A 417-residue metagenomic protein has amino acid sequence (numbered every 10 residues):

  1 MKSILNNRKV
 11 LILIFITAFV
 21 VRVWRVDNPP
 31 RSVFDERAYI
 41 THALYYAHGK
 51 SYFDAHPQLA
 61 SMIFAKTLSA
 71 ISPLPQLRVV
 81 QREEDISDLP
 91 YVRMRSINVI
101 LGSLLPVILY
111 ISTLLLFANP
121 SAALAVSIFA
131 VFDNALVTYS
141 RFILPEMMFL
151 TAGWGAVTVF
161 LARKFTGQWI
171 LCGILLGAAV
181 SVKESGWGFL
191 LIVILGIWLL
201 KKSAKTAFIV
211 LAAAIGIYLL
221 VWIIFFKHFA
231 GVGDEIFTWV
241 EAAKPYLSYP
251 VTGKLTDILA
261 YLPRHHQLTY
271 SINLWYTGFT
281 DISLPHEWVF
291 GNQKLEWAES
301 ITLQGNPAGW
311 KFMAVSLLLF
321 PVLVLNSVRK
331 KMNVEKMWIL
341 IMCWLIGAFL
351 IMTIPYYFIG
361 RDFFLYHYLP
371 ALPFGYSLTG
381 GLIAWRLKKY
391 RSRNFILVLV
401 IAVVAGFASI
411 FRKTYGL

Functional and structural regions predicted by a protein language model:
M1, L116-F117, A156-I170, A179 (+2 more regions): Membrane-interface transmembrane helices that cradle and orient dolichyl/undecaprenyl
K9, P75-D85, L109-F132, T151 (+1 more regions): Transmembrane-helix signature of polytopic, membrane-embedded enzymes that assemble or transfer cell-envelope glycans
I12, I16, E84, D88 (+3 more regions): Transmembrane-helix motifs of polytopic, lipid-linked glycan transferases
F15-A18, V126-V131, T158, L176 (+2 more regions): Short helix- or helix-capping micro-motifs that position conserved polar/aromatic residues at function-defining sites
V33-F34, A135-F149, S185: Short acidic/glycine- and proline-prone juxtamembrane loop motifs at membrane-interface regions of multi-pass membrane
I111, M148-F165, I174-L176, I194 (+1 more regions): Specific aromatic-rich, kink-prone transmembrane helix
L195, T206-V210, L219-A243, L378 (+1 more regions): Transmembrane helical bundles and short interhelical boundary loops of multi-pass, membrane-embedded
F208-N292, E296-E299: Membrane-lumen/periplasm interface segments of specific transmembrane helices in polyprenyl phosphate-linked
